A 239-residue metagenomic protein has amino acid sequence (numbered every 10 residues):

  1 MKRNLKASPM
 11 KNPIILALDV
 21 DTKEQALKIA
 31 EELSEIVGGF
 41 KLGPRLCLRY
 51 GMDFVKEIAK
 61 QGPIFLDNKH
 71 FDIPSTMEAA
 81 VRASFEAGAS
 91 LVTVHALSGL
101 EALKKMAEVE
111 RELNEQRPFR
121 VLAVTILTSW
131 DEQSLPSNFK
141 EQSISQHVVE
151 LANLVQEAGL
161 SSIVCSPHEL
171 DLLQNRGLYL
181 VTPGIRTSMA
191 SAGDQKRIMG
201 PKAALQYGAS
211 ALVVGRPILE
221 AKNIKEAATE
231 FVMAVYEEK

Functional and structural regions predicted by a protein language model:
A7-E32, I36: N-terminal glycine-rich anion-binding loop in soluble enzyme alpha/beta folds
K11, D72, T76-A80, F85-S162 (+3 more regions): Conserved anion-binding
I14-L18, F40-L42, I64-N68, V92-V94 (+4 more regions): Hydrophobic faces of well-ordered beta-strands that scaffold small-molecule active sites in alpha/beta enzyme cores
A30-E35, D53-Q61, R82-E86, E108-Q116 (+2 more regions): Acidic (Asp/Glu)-rich catalytic clusters
G39-L91, H95: Metabolite-binding pocket within alpha/beta catalytic cores that recognizes anionic/polar moieties
L42, M52, C165-A209: A C-terminal functional module that forms or caps the active site or interfaces directly with catalytic machinery
A87-G99, R197-A227: Glycine-rich phosphate-binding active-site loops on the catalytic face of alpha/beta enzymes
L103-V109, I218-K239: C-terminal helical cap(s) of enzyme catalytic domains, especially alpha/beta-barrels
